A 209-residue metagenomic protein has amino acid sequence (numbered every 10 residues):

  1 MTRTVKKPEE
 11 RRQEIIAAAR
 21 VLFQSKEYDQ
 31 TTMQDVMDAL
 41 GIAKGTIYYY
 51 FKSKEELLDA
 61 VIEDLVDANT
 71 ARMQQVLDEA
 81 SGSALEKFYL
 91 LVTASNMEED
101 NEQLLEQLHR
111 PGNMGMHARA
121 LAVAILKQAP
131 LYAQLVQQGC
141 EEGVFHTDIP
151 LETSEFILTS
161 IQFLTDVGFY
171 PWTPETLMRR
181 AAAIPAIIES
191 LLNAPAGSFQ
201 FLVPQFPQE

Functional and structural regions predicted by a protein language model:
M1-K26, Q30-I42, E55-D59: Basic, helix-initiating cap at the start of DNA-binding domains
M1-T2, P130, Q134-E141, S160 (+1 more regions): C-terminal peripheral helix-coil segments that are non-catalytic and often amphipathic
Q24, Y48-K52, D64: Base-recognition residues in the alpha-helical recognition helix of bacterial helix-turn-helix
G45: Key DNA-contact positions within bacterial/archaeal DNA-binding proteins
K54, L65, N69, A80 (+5 more regions): Hydrophobic/aromatic residues within well-ordered alpha-helical segments
A60, A71-L104, S154-I157: Hydrophobic alpha-helical connector segments
L85-E86, A120-A124, E141-F156, E175-R179 (+1 more regions): All-alpha amphipathic helical-bundle segments outside canonical DNA-binding/catalytic cores that form hydrophobic
D100-Q137, E141-V144: Short secondary-structure transition hinges
